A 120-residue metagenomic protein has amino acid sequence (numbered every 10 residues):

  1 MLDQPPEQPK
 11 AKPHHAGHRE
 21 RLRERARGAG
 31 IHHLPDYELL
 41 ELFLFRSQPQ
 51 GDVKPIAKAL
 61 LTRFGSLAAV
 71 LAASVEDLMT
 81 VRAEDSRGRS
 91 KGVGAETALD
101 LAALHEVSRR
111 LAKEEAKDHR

Functional and structural regions predicted by a protein language model:
M1-P49: Charged, compositionally biased N-terminal leader segments and the immediate start of the first structured element
H32, K91-G92: Short conserved micro-motifs on helix faces and helix-strand junctions that flank and scaffold key functional residues
E41-D77, E96-E114: Amphipathic, charged-and-aliphatic alpha-helical interface segments that function as noncatalytic docking
M79-T80, E84: Death-fold interaction domains
E114-R120: Solvent-exposed, charged helical/coil patches that constitute nucleic-acid or partner-interaction surfaces
